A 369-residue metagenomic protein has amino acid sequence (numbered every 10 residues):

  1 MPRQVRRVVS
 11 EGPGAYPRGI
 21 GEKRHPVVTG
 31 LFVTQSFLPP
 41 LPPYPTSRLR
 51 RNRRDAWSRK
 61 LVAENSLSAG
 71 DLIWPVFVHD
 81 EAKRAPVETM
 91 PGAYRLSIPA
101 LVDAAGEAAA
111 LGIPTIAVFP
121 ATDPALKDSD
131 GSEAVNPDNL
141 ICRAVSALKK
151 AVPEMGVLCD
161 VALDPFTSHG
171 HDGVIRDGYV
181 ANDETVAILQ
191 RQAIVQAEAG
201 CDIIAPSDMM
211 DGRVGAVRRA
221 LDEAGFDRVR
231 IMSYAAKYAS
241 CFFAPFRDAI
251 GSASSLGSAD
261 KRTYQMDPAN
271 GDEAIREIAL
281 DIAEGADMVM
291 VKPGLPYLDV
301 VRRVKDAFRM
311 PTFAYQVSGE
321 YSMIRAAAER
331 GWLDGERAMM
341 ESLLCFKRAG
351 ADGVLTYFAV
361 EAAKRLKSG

Functional and structural regions predicted by a protein language model:
M1-K23, P43-Y44, S68-I73, H79-G369: Alpha/beta enzyme core
V9-E11, V27-V28, V33: Acidic, Ala/Val/Gly-enriched low-complexity intrinsically disordered segments
Q35-A63: N-terminal amphipathic/basic leader segments beginning at the initiator methionine
